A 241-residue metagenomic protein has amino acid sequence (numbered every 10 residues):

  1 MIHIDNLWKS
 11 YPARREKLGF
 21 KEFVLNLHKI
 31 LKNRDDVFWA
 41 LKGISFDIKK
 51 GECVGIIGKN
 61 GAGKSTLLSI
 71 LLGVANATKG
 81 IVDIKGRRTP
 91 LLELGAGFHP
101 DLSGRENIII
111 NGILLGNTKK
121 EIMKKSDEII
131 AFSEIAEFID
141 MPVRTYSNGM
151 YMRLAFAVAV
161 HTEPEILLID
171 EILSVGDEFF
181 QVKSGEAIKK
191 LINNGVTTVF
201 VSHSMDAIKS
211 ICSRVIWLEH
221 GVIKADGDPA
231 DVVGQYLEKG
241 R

Functional and structural regions predicted by a protein language model:
H3-W39, A230-G234, E238-R241: Pre-NBD coupling/linker segments of ABC/ABC-like ATPases
F23-H28, I109, E121-F138: Conserved ABC ATPase "signature" region
I57-K59: The feature captures the beta-strand-to-loop junction immediately N-terminal to the Walker
S202-H203: H-loop/switch region of ABC-family ATPase nucleotide-binding domains
I208-S210: A short, surface-exposed alpha-helical micro-motif characterized by mixed small hydrophobic and charged/polar residues
H220-G221, Y236: Conserved ABC ATPase "signature" C-loop
D226-G227: ABC ATPase "signature
